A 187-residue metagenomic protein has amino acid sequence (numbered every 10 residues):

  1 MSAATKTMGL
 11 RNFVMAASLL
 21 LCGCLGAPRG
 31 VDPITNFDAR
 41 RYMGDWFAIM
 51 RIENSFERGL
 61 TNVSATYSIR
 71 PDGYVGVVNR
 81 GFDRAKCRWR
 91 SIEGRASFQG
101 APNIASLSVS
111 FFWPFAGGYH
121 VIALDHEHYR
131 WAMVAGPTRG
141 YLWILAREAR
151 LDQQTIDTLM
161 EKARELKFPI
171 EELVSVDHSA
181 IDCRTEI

Functional and structural regions predicted by a protein language model:
S2-V14: Bacterial N-terminal signal peptides that target proteins for export
N12-C22: Bacterial N-terminal signal peptides
C24-I187: A beta-rich soluble binding module of mature secreted/lumenal proteins
